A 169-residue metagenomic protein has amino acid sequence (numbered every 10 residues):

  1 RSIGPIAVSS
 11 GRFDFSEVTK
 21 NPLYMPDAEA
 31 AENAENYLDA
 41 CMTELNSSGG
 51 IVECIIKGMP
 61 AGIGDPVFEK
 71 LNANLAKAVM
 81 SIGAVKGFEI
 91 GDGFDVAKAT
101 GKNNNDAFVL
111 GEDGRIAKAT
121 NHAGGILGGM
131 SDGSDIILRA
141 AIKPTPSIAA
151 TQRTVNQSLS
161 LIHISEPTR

Functional and structural regions predicted by a protein language model:
R1-V67: Glycine-rich, mobile lid/loop segments that gate access to catalytic sites or pores
E44-L159: Glycine-rich anion/phosphate-binding loop at the beta-strand->alpha-helix junction
S160-T168: Residue-level detector of conserved catalytic or cofactor/ligand-binding positions in enzyme active sites
